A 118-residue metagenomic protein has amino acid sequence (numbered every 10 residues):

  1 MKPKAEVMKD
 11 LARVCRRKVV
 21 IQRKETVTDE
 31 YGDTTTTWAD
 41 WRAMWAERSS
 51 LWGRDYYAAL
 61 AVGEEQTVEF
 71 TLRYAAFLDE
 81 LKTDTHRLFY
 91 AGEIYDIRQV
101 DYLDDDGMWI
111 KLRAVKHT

Functional and structural regions predicted by a protein language model:
M1-E6, E25-T28, D33-T118: Short, conserved turn/kink motifs that form compact alpha/beta structural patches or helix kinks used as
M1-V20: N-terminal intrinsically disordered, low-complexity, charge/repeat-rich segments that act as generic
